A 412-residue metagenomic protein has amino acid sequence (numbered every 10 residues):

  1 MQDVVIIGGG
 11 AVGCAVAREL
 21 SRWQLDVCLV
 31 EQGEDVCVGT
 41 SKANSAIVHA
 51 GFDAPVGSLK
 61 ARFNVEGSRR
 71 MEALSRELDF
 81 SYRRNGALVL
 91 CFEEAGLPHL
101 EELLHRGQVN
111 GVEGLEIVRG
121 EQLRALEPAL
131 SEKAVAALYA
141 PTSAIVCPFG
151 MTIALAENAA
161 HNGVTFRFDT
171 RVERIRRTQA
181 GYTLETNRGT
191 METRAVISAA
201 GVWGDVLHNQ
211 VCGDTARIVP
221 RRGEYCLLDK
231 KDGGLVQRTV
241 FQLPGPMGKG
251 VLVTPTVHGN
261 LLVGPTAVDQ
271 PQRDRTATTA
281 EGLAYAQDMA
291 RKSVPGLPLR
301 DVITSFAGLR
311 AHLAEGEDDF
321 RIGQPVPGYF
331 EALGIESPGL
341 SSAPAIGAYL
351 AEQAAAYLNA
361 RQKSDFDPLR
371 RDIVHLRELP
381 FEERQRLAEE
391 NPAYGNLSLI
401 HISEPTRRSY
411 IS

Functional and structural regions predicted by a protein language model:
Q2-C28: N-terminal Rossmann-like FAD-binding beta1-loop-alpha1 element of flavoenzymes
A15, I175-A180, L184-G264, V268-A277 (+3 more regions): Flavin-dependent oxidoreductases
R22-S41: Glycine-rich FAD pyrophosphate-binding loop
A46-L126, V135, G250-V251, N391: Dinucleotide-binding Rossmann-like beta1-alpha1 core, especially the glycine-rich loop that anchors the ADP
R62-V65, E93-H99, Y139-E157, T276-E281 (+2 more regions): Short beta-strand to alpha-helix junction loop
T142-R194: Helical element adjacent to the flavin cofactor pocket in flavoenzyme catalytic cores
V257-H258, D274-E382, L387-N396: C-terminal catalytic lobe of FAD-dependent flavoproteins
I400-S412: Single conserved hydrophobic/aromatic residue that forms the stacking wall/gate of nucleotide- or nucleobase-binding
